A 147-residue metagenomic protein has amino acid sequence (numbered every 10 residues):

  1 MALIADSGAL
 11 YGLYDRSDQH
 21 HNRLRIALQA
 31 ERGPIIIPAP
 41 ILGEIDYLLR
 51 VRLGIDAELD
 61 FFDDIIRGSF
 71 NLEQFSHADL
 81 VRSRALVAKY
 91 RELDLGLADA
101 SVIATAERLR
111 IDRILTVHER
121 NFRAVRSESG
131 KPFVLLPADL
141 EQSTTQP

Functional and structural regions predicted by a protein language model:
M1, E31-I35, S69-N71, R108-R113: Short active-site oxyanion
M1-I37, R50-F62, E128-S129, L140-S143: Short, well-structured N-terminal submotif of metal-dependent ribonuclease cores
D6-L10, E44-I45, R82: A general alpha-helix detector
S7, D99-A100: Conserved glycosyltransferase catalytic-site signature
G8-A9, P40, A78, R120: Alpha-helix/helix-capping structural signal
I36-I37, Q74, L97, T116-V117: Short beta-strand scaffold positions
S69-Y90: Acidic catalytic patch
I103, E107-P147: Acidic, PIN/NYN-like endoribonuclease modules and their adjacent C-terminal/linker elements
